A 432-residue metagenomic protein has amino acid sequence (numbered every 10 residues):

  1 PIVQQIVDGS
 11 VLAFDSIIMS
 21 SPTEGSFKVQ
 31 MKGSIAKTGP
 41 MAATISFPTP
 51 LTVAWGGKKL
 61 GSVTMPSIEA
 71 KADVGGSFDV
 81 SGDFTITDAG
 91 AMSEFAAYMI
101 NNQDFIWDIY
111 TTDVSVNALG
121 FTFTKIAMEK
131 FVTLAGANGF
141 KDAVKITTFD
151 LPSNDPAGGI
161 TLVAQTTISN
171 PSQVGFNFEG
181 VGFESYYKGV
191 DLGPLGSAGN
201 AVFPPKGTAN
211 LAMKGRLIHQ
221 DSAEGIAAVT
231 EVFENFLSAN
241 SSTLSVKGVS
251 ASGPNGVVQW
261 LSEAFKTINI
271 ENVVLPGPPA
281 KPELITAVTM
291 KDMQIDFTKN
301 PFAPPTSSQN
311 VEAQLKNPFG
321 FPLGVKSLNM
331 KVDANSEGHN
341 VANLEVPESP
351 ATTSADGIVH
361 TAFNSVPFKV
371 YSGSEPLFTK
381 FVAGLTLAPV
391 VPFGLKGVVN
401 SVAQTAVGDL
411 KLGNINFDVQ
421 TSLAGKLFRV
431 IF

Functional and structural regions predicted by a protein language model:
P1-F432: Extracellular/lumenal and peripheral-membrane lipid-interaction modules
